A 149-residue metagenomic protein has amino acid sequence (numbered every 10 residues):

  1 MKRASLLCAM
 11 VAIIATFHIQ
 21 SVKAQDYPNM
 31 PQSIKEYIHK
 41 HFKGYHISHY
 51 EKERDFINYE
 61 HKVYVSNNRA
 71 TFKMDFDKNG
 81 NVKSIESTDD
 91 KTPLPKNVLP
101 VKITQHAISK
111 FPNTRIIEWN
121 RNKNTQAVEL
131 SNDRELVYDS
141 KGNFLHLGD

Functional and structural regions predicted by a protein language model:
M1-P28, I38: Bacterial Sec-dependent N-terminal signal peptides
D26-D149: Interaction-mediating elements
